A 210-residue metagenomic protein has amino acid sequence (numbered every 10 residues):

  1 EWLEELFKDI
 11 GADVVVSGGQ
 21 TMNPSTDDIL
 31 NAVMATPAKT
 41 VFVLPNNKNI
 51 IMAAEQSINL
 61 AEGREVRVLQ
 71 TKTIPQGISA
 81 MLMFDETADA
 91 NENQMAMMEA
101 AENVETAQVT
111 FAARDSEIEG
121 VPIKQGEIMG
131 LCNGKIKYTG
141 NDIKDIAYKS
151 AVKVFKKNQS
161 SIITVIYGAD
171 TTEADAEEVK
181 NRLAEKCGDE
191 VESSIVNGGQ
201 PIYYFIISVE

Functional and structural regions predicted by a protein language model:
E1-E210: N-terminal loops that bind phosphate or other acidic moieties and the adjacent beta-alpha structural core
